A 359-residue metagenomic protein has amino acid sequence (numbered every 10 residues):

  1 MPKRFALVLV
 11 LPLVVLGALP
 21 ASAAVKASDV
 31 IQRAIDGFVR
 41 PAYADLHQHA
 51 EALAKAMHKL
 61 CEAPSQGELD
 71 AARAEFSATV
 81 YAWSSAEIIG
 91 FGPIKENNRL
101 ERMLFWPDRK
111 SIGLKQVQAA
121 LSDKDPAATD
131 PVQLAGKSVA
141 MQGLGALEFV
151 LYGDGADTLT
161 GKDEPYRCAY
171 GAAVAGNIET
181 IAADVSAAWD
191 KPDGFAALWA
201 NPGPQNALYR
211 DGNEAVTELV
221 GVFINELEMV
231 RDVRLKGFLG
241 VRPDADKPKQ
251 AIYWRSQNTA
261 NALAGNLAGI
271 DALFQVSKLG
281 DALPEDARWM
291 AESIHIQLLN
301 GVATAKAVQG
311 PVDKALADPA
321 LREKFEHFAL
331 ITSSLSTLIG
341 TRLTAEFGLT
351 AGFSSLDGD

Functional and structural regions predicted by a protein language model:
M1-L9: Bacterial N-terminal signal peptides that target proteins for export
V8-G17: Bacterial N-terminal signal peptides
L19-A23: Sec/Tat signal peptide C-region and signal peptidase I cleavage site
A24-D359: Mature extracytoplasmic or organellar-lumen-exposed domains after removal of signal/transit peptides
